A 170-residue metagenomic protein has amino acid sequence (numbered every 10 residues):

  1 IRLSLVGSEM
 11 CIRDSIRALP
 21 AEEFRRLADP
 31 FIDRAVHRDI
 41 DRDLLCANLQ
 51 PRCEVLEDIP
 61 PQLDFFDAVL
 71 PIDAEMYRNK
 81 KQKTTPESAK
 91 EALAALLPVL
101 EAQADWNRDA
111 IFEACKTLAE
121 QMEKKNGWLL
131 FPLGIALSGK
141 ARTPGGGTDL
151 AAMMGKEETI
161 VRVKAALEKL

Functional and structural regions predicted by a protein language model:
I1-I12: Single conserved hydrophobic/aromatic residue that forms the stacking wall/gate of nucleotide- or nucleobase-binding
R2-L3, N48, D64, G146: Short, functionally important structural connectors and interaction interfaces within domains
R13, P51-E54, P132-S138: Short, hydrophobic/amphipathic alpha-helical patches that form generic packing surfaces within helical domains
R13-P20, A141-P144: Short amphipathic alpha-helical segments with coiled-coil-like heptad repeat character
R17-M122: Small-residue-rich helix-loop
D109-L170: Charged substrate- and nucleic-acid-binding regions of tRNA-handling and nucleotidyl-transfer enzymes, centered on
